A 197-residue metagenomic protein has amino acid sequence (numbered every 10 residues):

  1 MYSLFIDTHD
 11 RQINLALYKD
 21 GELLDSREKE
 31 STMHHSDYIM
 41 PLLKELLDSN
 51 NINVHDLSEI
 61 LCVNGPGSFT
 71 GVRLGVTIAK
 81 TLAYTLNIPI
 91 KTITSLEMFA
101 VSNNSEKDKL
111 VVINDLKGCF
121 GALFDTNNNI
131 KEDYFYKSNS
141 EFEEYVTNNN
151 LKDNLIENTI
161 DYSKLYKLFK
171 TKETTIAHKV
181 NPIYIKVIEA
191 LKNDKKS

Functional and structural regions predicted by a protein language model:
M1-E22, K91-S197: Oxyanion-binding and handling regions
Q12, E22-Y38: Active-site catalytic motif of lipid deacylating hydrolases and related acyltransferases
D20-K29, E59-C62, N150-K152: Glycine/charged-rich beta-loop-alpha catalytic/anionic-binding loops adjacent to active sites
D37, P41-E45, T94, M98: Short, contiguous clusters of charged residues that form electrostatic/catalytic patches at enzyme active sites, used
L43-E59: Phosphate/pyrophosphate-binding loops at sites that engage ATP/ADP/AMP, CoA/4′-phosphopantetheine, polyphosphate
E59-S95: DPxDG-like acidic metal-binding loop motif
